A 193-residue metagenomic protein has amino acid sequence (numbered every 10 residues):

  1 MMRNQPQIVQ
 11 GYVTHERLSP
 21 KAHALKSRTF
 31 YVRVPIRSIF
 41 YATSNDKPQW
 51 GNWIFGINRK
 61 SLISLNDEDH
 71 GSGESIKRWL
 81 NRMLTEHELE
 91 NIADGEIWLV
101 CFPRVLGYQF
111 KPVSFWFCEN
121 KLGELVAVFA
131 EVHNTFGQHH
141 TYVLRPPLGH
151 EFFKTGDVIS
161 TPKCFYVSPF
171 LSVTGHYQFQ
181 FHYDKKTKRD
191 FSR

Functional and structural regions predicted by a protein language model:
M1-R193: Mature, function-bearing regions of proteins
